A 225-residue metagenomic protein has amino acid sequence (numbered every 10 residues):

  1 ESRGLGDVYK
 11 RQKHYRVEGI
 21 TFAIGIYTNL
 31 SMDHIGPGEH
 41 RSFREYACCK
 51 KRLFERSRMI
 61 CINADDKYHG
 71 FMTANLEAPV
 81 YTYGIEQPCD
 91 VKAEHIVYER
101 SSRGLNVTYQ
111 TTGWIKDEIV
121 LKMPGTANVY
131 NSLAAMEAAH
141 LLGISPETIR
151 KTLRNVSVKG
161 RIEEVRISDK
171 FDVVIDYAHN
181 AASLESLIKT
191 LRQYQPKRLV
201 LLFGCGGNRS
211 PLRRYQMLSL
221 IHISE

Functional and structural regions predicted by a protein language model:
E1, E18, L53, L220-I221: Structural alpha-helical scaffold elements that stabilize or flank donor/cofactor-binding regions in carbohydrate
E1-Y9, I221-E225: Single conserved hydrophobic/aromatic residue that forms the stacking wall/gate of nucleotide- or nucleobase-binding
G6, A23, R58, D176 (+1 more regions): Conserved acidic residues
D7-R11, V173-H179: Switch II (G3) loop of P-loop NTPases
Q12-D172, P196: Acidic, Mg2+-coordinating active-site environments of NTP-dependent enzymes
M32, D66, A178-N180, G207: Short, glycine/acidic-enriched loop or turn micro-motifs at the edges of active sites
I62, I175, F203: Active-site flanking residues adjacent to catalytic metal/cofactor-binding acidic residues
V158, L184-E185, K189-S224: Active-site beta-alpha connecting loops in nucleotide-dependent enzymes
